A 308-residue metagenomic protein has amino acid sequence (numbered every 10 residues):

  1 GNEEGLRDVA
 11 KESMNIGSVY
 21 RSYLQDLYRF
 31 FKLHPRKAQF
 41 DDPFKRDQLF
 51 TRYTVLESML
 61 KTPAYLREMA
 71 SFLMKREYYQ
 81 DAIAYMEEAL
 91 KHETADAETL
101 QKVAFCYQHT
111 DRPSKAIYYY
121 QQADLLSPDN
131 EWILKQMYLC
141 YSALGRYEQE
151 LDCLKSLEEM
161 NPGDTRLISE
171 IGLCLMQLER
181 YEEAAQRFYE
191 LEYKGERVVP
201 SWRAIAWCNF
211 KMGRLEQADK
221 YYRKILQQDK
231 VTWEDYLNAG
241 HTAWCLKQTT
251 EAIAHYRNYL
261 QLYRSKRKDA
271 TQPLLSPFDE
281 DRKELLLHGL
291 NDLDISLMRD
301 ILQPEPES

Functional and structural regions predicted by a protein language model:
G1-S127: Alpha-solenoid helical-repeat scaffolds
E88-K91, Q121-L125, K155-E159, Y189-Y193 (+2 more regions): Conserved structural position within tetratricopeptide repeats
H241-R267, I295: TPR/TPR-like (Sel1-like) alpha-helical repeat modules
